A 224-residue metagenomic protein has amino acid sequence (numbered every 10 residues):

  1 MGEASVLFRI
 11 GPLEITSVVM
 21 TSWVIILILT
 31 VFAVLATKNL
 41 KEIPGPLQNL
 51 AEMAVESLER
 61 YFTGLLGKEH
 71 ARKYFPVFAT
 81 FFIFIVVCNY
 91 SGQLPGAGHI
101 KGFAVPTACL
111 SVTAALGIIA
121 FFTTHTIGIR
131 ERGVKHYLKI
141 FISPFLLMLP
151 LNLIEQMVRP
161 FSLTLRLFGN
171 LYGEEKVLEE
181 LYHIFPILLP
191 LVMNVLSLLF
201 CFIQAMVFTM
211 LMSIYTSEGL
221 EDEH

Functional and structural regions predicted by a protein language model:
M1-H224: Selective transmembrane helix interface/packing segments
